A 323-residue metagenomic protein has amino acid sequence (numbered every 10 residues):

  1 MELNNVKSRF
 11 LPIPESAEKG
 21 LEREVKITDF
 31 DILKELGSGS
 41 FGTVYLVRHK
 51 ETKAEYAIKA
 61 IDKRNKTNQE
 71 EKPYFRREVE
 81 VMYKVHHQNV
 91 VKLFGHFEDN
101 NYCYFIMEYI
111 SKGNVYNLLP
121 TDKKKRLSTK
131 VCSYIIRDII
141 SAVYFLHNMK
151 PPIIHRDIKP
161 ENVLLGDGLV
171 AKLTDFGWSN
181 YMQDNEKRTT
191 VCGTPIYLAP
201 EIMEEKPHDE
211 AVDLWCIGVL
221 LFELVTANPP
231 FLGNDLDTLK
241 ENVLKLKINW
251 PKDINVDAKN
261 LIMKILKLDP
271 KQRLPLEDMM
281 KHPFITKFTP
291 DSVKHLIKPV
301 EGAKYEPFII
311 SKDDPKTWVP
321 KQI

Functional and structural regions predicted by a protein language model:
T43: Conserved N-lobe ATP-binding subsite of Hanks-type protein kinase domains, especially the beta3 VAIK lysine
F75, V79-E80: Regulatory alphaC helix of protein kinase catalytic domains
H96: Activation-segment/catalytic-loop signature of the eukaryotic protein kinase fold
N101-N114, L118: Conserved short submotifs of the Hanks-type protein kinase catalytic core that shape the nucleotide-binding pocket
I135-I136: Activation segment signature within eukaryotic-like protein kinase domains
K150-E161, L165: Catalytic-loop of the protein kinase fold
E277-I323: C-terminal regulatory tails of eukaryotic serine/threonine kinases
